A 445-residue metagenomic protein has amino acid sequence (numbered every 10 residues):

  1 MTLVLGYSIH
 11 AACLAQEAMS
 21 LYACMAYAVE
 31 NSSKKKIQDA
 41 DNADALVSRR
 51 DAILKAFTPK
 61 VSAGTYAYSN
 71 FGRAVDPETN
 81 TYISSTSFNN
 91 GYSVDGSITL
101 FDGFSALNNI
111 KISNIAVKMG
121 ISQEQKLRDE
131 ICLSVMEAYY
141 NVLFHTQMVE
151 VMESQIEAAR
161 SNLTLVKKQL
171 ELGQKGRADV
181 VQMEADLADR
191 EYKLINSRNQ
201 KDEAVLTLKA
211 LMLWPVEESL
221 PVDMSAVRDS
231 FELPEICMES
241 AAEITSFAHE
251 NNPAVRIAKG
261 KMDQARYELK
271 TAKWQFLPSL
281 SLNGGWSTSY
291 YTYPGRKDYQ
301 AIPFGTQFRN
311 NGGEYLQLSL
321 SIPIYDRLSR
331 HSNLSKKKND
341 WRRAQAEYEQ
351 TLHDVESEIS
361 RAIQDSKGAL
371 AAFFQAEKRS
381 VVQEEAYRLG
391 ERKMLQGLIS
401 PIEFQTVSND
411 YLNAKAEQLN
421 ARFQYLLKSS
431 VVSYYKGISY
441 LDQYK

Functional and structural regions predicted by a protein language model:
M1-H10: Bacterial N-terminal signal peptides
A11-G64, G72, V216, D223-R266 (+4 more regions): Bacterial Sec-pathway N-terminal export signals of envelope proteins
L14, F71, V216, E417-K445: Acidic, low-complexity, intrinsically disordered peripheral segments
Q16-N141, L280, G284, L328-H331 (+1 more regions): Short flexible linkers and secondary-structure junctions
A23, E124, E130-F247, D365 (+2 more regions): Periplasmic alpha-helical coiled-coil/stalk elements that build and connect Gram-negative outer-membrane
K36-A40, L54, T86, L100-R128 (+6 more regions): Sec/SRP-type N-terminal targeting helices
G64-I98, A226-I236, K270, N283-I322 (+1 more regions): Small/polar, glycine/serine/threonine/aspartate-rich low-complexity segments that form flexible
L170-Q174, M394-L398, Y435: A short glycine-centered flexible hinge/capping loop motif at secondary-structure junctions
